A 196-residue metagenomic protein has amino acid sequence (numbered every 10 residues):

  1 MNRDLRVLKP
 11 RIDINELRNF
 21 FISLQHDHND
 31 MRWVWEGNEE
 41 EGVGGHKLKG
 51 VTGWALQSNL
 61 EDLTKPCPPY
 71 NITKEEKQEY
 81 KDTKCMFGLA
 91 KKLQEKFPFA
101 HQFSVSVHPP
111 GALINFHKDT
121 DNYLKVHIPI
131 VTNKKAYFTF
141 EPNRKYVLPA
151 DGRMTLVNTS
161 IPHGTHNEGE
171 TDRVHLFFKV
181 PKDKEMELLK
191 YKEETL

Functional and structural regions predicted by a protein language model:
M1-K96: Non-heme Fe(II)/2-oxoglutarate
N2-V7, L113, Y123-K125, H175: Intrinsic-disorder/low-complexity, polar/charged segments enriched in Ser/Thr/Lys/Arg/Asp/Glu/Gln
A90-P110: A short glycine-rich, His/Asp/Glu-containing loop-to-beta-strand
V107-P109, T120-A136: Short, conserved beta-strand element in jelly-roll/cupin
L113, K135-A136, T155, S160-H166: Histidine-centered metal-chelating micro-motifs
I114-T120, F138-F140, H166-E168: Short histidine-centered beta-strand/loop micro-motifs that create catalytic or ligand/metal-coordination sites
K125-P129, M154-L156, E170-L188: A short hydrophobic beta-strand segment most commonly corresponding to one strand of the jelly-roll/cupin
P129-A150: A short beta-strand-loop-beta hairpin characteristic of the jelly-roll/cupin
